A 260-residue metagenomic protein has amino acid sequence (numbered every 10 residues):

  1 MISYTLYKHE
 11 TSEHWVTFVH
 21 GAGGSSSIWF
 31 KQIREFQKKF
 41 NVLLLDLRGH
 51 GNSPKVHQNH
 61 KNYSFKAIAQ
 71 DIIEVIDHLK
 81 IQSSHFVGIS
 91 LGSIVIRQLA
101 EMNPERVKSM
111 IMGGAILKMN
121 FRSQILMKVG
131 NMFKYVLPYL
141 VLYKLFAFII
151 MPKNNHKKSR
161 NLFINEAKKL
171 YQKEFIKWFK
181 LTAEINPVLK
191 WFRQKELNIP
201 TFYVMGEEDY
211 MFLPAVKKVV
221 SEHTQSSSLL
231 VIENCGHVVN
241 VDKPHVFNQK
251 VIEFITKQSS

Functional and structural regions predicted by a protein language model:
T5-K55: Conserved HGGG/HGGXW glycine-rich cap/lid loop of the alpha/beta-hydrolase fold
R34, L43-V87, Q249: Active-site loop/oxyanion-hole signature of alpha/beta-hydrolase fold enzymes
G88-G92, I96: Gly/Ala-rich beta-loop-alpha elbow adjacent to hydrolase catalytic centers
E101, K108-L137: Flexible "cap/lid" loop of the alpha/beta hydrolase fold
F121-S123, L140-K195: Conserved alpha/beta-hydrolase catalytic His-Asp/Glu region
L197, Y203-M205: Short beta-strand/loop motif that positions the catalytic acidic residue of the alpha/beta-hydrolase fold
E207-F212: Acidic catalytic loop of the alpha/beta-hydrolase fold
C235-N248: Catalytic histidine-centered segment of alpha/beta-hydrolase-like enzymes
